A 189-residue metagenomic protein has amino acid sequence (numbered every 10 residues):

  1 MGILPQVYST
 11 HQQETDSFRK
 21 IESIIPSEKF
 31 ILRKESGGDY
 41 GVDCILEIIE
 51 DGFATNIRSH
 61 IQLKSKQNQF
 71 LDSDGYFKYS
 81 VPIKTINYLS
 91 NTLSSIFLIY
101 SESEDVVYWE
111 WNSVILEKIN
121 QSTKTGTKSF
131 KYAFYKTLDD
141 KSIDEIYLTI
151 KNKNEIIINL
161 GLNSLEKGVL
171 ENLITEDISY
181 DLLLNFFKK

Functional and structural regions predicted by a protein language model:
M1-Y40, L46-K189: Mixed-charge (Asp/Glu-Lys/Arg
